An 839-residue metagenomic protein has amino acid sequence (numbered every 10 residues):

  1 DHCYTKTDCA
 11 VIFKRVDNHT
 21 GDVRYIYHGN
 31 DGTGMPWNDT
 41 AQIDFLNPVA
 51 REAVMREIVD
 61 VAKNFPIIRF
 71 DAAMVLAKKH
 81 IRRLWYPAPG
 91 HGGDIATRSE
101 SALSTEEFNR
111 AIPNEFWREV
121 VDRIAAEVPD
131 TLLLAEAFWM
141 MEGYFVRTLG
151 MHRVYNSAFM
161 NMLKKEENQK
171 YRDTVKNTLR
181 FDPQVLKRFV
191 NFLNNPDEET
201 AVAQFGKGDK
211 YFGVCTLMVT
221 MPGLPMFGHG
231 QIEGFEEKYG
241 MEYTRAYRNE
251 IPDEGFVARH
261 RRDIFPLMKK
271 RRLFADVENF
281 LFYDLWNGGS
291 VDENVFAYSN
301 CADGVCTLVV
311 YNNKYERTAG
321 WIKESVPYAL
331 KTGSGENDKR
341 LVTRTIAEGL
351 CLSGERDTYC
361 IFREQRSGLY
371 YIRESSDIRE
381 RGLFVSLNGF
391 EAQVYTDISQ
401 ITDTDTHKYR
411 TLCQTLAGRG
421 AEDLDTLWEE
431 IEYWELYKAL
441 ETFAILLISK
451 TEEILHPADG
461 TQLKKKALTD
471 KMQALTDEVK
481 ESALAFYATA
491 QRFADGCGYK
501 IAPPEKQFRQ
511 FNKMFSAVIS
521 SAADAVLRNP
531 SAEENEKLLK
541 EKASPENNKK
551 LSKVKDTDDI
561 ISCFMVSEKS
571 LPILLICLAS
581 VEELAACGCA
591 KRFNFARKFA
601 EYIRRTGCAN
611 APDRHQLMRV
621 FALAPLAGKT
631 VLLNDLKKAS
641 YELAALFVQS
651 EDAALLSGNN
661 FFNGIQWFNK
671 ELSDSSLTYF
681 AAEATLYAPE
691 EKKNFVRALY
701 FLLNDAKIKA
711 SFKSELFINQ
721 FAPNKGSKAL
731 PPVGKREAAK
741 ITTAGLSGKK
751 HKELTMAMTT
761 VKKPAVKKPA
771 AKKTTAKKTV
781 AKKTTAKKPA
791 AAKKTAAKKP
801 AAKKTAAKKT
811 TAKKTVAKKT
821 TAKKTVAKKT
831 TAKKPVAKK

Functional and structural regions predicted by a protein language model:
D1-L267, D276, D292, C351 (+7 more regions): Alpha-amylase-like alpha-glycosidases and glucanotransferases acting on alpha-linked glucans and related
H2-N30, M74-L84, A88-L103, N109 (+5 more regions): Active-site-proximal, well-structured secondary-structure segments within enzyme catalytic domains
Y171-N177, D276-D303, E364-E380: Flexible, glycine/threonine-enriched loop-and-boundary segments that flank and lead into catalytic domains of large
N287-G349, T396: Carbohydrate-binding surface patches
E336-R379: Trp/Gly-enriched beta-strand surface patches
R379-R410: C-terminal beta-strand-rich structural cap/linker in extracellular carbohydrate-active enzymes
T402-V479: Charged, amphipathic alpha-helical linkers/stalks
T760-A837: Low-complexity, polybasic segments enriched for Lys interleaved with small residues
